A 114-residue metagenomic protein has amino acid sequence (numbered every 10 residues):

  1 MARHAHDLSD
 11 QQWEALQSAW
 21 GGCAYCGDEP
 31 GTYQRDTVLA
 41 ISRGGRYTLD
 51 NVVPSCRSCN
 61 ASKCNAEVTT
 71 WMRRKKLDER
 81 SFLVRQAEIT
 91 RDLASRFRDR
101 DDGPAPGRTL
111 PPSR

Functional and structural regions predicted by a protein language model:
M1-G22, L83-T90, A94: Short, charged surface segments at domain edges that flank catalytic/cofactor-binding sites
L8-S9, T48, D78-E79: A diffuse structural propensity rather than consistent per-protein peaks
A19-W20, S42-R43, D101, A105: Intrinsically disordered, low-complexity segments enriched in small/polar residues
G22-P54, K63-K75: Histidine-centered nuclease catalytic patch
D28-P30, A61-R114: Extended charged
S58: Conserved phosphate-binding loops in nucleotide/dinucleotide-binding enzymes
